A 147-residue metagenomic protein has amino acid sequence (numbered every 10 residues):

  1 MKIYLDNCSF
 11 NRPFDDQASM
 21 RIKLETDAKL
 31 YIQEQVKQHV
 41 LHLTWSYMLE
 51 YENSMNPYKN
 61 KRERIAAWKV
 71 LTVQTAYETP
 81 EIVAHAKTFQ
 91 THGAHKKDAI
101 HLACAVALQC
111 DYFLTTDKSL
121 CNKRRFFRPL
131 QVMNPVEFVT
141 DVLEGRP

Functional and structural regions predicted by a protein language model:
M1-W45, S54-R62, V139-P147: Short, well-structured N-terminal submotif of metal-dependent ribonuclease cores
K2, D16-T26, T91-H92, V106-P147: Acidic, PIN/NYN-like endoribonuclease modules and their adjacent C-terminal/linker elements
S9, L49, I82, I100-H101 (+1 more regions): Alpha-helix capping/helix-boundary segments
M48-E52, K69-T91: Acidic catalytic patch
Y77, K96-A99, T115: Short beta-strand scaffold positions
